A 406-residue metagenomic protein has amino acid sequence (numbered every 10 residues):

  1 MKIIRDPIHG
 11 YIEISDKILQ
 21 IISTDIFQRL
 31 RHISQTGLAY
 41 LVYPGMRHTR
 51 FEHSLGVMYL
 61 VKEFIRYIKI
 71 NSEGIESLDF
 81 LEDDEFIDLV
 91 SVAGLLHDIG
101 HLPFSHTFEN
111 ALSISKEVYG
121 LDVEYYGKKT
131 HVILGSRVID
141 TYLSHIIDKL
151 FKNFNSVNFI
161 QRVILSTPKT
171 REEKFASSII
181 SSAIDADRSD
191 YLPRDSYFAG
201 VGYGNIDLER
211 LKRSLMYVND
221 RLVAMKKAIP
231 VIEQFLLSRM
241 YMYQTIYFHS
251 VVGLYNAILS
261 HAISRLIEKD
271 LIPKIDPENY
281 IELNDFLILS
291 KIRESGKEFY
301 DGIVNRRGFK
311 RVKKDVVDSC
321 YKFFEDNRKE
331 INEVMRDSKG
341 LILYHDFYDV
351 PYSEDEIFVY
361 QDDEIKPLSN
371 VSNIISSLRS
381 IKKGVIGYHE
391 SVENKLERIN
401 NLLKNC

Functional and structural regions predicted by a protein language model:
M1-V92, H101-C406: Histidine-centered, transition-metal-coordinating active-site segments
